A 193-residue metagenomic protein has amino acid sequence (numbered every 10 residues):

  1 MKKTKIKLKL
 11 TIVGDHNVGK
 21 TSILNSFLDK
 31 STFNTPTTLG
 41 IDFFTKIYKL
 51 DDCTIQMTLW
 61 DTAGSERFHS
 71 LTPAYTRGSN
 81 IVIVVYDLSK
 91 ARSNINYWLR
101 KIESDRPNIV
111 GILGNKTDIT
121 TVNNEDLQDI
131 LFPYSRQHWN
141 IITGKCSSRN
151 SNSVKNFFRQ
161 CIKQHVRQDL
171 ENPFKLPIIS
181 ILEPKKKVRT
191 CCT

Functional and structural regions predicted by a protein language model:
M1-P173, C192-T193: TRAFAC-class small GTPase G-domain
E171-P184: CheY-like receiver
E183-T193: Polybasic, Ser/Thr-rich amphipathic helices
